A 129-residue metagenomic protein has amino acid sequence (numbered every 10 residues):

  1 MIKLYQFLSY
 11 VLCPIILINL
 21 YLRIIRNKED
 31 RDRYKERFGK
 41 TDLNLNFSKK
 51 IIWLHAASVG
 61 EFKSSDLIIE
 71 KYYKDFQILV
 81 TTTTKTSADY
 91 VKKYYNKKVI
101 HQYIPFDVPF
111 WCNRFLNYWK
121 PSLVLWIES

Functional and structural regions predicted by a protein language model:
I2-I24: Short hydrophobic helices that act as membrane-entry/anchoring signals
L20-S129: Active-site and donor-binding regions of nucleotide-sugar-utilizing enzymes
